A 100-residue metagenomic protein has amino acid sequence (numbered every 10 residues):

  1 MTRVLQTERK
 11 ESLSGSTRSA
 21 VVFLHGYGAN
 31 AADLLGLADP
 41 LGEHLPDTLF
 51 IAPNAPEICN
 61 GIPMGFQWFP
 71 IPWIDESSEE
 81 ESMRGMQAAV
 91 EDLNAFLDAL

Functional and structural regions predicted by a protein language model:
T2-L100: Serine-hydrolase catalytic machinery in alpha/beta-hydrolase-like enzymes
